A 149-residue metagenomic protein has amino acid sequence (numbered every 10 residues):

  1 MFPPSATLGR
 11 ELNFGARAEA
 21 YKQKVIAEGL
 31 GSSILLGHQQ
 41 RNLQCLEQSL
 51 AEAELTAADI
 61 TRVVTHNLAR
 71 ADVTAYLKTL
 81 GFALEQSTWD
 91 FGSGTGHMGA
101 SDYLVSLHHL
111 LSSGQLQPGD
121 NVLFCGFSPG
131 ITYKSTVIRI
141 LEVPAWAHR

Functional and structural regions predicted by a protein language model:
M1-Q40, Q44, F127, R139-R149: Condensing-enzyme catalytic core mediating Claisen C-C bond formation in acyl metabolism
S33, S49-A53: Short helix-to-loop capping/linker segments positioned immediately adjacent to catalytic or ligand/cofactor-binding
Q39, L43, L50, T61-R149: Claisen-condensing/thiolase-fold acyl-transfer catalytic domains that form or cleave C-C bonds in fatty acid
E54-D59: Short, surface-exposed connector motifs at secondary-structure boundaries
